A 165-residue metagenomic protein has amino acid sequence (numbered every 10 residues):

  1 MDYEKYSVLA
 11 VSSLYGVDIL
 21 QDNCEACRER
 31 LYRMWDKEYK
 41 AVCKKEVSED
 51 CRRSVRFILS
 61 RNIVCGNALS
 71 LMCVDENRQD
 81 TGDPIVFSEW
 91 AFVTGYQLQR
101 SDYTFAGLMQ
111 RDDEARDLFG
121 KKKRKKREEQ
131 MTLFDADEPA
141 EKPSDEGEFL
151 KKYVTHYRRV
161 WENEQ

Functional and structural regions predicted by a protein language model:
M1-Q165: SAM-dependent methyltransferase catalytic region
